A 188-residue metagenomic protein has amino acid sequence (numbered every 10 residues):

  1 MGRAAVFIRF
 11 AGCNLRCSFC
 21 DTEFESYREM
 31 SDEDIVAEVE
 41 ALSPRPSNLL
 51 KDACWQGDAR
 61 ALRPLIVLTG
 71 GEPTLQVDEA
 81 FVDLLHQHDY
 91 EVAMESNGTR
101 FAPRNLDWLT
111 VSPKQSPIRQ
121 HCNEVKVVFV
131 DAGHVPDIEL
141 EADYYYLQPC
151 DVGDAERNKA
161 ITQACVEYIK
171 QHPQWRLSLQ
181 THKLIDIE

Functional and structural regions predicted by a protein language model:
M1-F7, V166-E167: Short, Lys/Arg-rich amphipathic segments at extreme N-termini
A4-L106: Conserved Radical SAM active-site core
P64, T74-E188: Conserved AdoMet/S-adenosylmethionine-binding subsite of the radical SAM
